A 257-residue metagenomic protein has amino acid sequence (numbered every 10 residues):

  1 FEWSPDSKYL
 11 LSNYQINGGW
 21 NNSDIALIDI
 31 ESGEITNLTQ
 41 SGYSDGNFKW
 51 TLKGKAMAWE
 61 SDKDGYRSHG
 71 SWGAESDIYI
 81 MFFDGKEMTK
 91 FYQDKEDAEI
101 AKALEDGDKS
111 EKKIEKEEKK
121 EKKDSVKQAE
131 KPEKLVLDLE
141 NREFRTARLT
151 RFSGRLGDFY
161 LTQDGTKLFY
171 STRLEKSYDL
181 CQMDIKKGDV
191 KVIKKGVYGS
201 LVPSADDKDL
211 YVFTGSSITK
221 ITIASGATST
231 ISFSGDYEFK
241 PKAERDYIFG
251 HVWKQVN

Functional and structural regions predicted by a protein language model:
F1-Y9, F48-A56, F159-T166, L201-D207: Blade-terminus and WD-like Trp-Asp/Gly-His loop motifs, strongest in beta-propeller folds
P5-K8, N13-A26, E34, T39-G46 (+5 more regions): A flexible loop/linker signature enriched in serine peptidases of the S9 family
D29-G33, F83-D84, I185-G188, I223-G226: Short loop/turn segments that connect beta-strands within beta-propeller blades
E34-T39, A147-T150, D189-K194: A short beta-strand motif characteristic of beta-propeller blades
S41-G46, S153-L156, K195-L201: Short coil/turn segments at the loop-to-beta-strand junctions that recur within blades of beta-propeller repeat folds
S68, F233-N257: Terminal targeting/pro-maturation regions of precursor/exported proteins
L135-S153: A short helix->beta-strand "capping" segment at the edge of beta-propeller domains
T150-R173: Beta-strand-rich domains and repeat architectures in extracellular enzymes and scaffolds, especially beta-propellers
